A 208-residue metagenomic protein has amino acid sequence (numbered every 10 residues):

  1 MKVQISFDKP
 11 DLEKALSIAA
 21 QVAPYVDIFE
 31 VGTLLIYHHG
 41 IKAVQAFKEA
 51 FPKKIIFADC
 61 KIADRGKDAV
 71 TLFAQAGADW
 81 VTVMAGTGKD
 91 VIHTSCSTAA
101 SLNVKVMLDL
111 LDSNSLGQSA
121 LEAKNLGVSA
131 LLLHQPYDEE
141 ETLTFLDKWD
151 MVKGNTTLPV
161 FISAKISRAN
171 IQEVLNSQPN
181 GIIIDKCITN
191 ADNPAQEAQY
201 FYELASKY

Functional and structural regions predicted by a protein language model:
M1-K67, Q75, L126, R168 (+2 more regions): Conserved N-terminal beta1-alpha1 strand-loop-helix module at the mouth
V3, R65-D68, L72-T157: Conserved anion-binding
V3-F7, F29-V31, I56-C60, V81-V83 (+4 more regions): Hydrophobic faces of well-ordered beta-strands that scaffold small-molecule active sites in alpha/beta enzyme cores
P10, L34, K61-I62, A85-G88 (+4 more regions): Short, ordered loop/turn segments at secondary-structure junctions
Q21, A46, L72, E122 (+2 more regions): Well-formed, non-transmembrane alpha-helical positions, independent of function
P24-D27, E49-P52, D79, A100 (+5 more regions): Generic secondary-structure signature for well-ordered alpha-helical cores
Y37-C60, T94-D112, F145-R168, Q199-Y208: Alpha-helix-loop-beta-strand connector modules within alpha/beta enzyme cores
S129-Q199, L204: Active-site/ligand-binding-proximal alpha/beta "capping" segment
